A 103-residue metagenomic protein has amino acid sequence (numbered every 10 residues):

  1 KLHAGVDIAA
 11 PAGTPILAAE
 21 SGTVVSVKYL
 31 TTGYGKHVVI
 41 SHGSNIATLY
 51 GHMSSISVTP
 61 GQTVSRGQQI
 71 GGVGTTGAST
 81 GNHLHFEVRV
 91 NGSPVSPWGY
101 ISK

Functional and structural regions predicted by a protein language model:
K1-K103: Catalytic cores of peptidoglycan-degrading enzymes
